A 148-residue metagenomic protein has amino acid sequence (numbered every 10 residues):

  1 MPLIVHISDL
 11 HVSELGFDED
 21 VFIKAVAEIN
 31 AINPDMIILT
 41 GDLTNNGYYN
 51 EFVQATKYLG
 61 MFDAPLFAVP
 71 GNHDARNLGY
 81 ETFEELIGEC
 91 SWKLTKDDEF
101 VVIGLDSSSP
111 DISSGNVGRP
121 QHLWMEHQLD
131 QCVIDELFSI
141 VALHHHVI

Functional and structural regions predicted by a protein language model:
M1-Q54: N-terminal active-site segment of His-dependent metallophosphoesterases
M1-V5, L94-G104, D130-F138: Beta-strand-turn-beta hairpins that frame and shape the catalytic cleft of phosphate-ester-processing enzymes
I7-S8, M36-D42, L66-N72, D106 (+1 more regions): Active-site neighborhood of phospho(di)ester-bond hydrolases with catalytic His/Asp-centered motifs
V12-E14, L43, S108-R119, I148: Surface-exposed cleft-lining segments at the edges of enzyme active sites
L15-D18, G41-G60, A75-G88, S114-G115: Metal-dependent catalytic neighborhoods of phosphoester/phosphodiester hydrolases
A27-M36, G115-I148: His/acidic metal-ligating clusters that form di-metal
F62-L66, E136-L137: A short helix->loop->beta-strand "cap" motif at the edges of active sites that frequently abuts
A64-S91, D98-I103, S107-D111, R119-P120: Active-site neighborhood of divalent metal-dependent phosphoester bond hydrolases
